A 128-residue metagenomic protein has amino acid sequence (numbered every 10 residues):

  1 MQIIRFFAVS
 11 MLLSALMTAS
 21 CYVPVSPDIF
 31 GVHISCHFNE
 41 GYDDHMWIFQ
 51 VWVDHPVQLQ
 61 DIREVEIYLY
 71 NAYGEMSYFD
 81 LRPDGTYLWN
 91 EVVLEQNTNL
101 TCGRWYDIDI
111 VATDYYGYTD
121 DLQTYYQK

Functional and structural regions predicted by a protein language model:
M1-C21: Sec-dependent bacterial lipoprotein signal peptides
C21-G31: Proline/serine/threonine-rich low-complexity linkers at boundaries of modular beta-sandwich domains
H45-F49: Structural beta-strand segments of beta-rich domains
Q50-L59, D114: Extracellular acidic, Ser/Thr/Pro-rich low-complexity tracts
P83-Q96: Aromatic sugar-binding surface patches on proteins that engage polysaccharides or sugar-phosphate polymers
Q96-W105: Surface-exposed, short loops/turns at beta-strand junctions within beta-sandwich domains
Y116-K128: Short beta-strand elements
